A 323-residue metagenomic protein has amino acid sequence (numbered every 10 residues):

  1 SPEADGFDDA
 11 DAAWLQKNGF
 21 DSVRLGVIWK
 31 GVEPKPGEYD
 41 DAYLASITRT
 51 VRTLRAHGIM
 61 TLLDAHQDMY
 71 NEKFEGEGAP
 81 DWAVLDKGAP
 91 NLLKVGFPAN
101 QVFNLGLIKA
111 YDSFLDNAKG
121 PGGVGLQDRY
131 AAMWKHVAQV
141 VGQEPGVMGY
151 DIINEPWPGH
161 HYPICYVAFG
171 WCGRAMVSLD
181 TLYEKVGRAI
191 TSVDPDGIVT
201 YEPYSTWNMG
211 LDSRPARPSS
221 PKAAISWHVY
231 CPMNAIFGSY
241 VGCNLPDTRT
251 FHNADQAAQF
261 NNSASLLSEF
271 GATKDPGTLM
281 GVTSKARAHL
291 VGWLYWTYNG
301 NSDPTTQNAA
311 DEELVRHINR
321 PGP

Functional and structural regions predicted by a protein language model:
S1, I152, W227-V229, Y298: Active-site donor-binding loop signature of nucleotide-sugar glycosyltransferases
S1-I198, E202-D212: Active-site mouth of glycoside hydrolases
S1-P2, M233-I236, D303-P304: Short, solvent-exposed loop/turn elements at domain surfaces
P2, L107-K119, T248, A310-I318 (+1 more regions): Generic hydrophobic, helix-prone segments enriched in Leu/Val/Ile
A10-A13, H160-T278, S284-R287, V291: Glycoside hydrolase catalytic-domain groove-lining segments
H66-A79, G242-A254, P304-N319: Short secondary-structure transition/capping segments
W82-L85, N100-V102, S226, D275-P323: Aromatic-rich peripheral "rim/lid" segments of glycoside hydrolase catalytic domains that contact and position glycan
P156, C231-M233, N299-N301: Short loop/turn segments at secondary-structure transitions that flank enzyme active sites
